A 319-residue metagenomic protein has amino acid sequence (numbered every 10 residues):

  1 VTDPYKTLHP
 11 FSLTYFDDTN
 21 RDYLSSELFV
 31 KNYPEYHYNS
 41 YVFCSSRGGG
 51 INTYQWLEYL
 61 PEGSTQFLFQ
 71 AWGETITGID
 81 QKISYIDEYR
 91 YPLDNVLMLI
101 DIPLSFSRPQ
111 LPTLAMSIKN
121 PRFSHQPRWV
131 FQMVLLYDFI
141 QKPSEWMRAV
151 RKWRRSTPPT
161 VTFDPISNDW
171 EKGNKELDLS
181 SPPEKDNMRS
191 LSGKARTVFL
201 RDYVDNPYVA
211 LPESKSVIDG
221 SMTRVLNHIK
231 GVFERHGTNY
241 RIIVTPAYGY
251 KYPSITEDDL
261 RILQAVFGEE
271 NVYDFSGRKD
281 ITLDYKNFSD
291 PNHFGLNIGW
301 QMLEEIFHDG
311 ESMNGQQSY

Functional and structural regions predicted by a protein language model:
V1-H37, Y89, Y319: N-terminal secretory targeting modules
Y36-V134: Membrane-embedded segments
C44, M98-P103, V244-A247, F275-R278: Short loop/turn segments at strand-loop or loop-helix junctions that form parts of catalytic or ligand-binding pockets
G73-T77, S216-M222, Y248-I255: Acidic-and-aromatic substrate-binding clefts and catalytic sites of carbohydrate-active enzymes
Q81-K82, T223-I229, T256-R261: Alpha-helical scaffolding within the catalytic cores of extracellular/periplasmic polymer-degrading hydrolases
I100, T113-H228, V232-H236, Y319: Secreted/periplasmic serine-hydrolase-like ester/acetyl group-modifying domain
T238-I242: A contiguous, surface-oriented mixed alpha/beta subdomain in the mid-to-C-terminal portion of proteins that forms
P253-Y319: C-terminal regions of proteins
